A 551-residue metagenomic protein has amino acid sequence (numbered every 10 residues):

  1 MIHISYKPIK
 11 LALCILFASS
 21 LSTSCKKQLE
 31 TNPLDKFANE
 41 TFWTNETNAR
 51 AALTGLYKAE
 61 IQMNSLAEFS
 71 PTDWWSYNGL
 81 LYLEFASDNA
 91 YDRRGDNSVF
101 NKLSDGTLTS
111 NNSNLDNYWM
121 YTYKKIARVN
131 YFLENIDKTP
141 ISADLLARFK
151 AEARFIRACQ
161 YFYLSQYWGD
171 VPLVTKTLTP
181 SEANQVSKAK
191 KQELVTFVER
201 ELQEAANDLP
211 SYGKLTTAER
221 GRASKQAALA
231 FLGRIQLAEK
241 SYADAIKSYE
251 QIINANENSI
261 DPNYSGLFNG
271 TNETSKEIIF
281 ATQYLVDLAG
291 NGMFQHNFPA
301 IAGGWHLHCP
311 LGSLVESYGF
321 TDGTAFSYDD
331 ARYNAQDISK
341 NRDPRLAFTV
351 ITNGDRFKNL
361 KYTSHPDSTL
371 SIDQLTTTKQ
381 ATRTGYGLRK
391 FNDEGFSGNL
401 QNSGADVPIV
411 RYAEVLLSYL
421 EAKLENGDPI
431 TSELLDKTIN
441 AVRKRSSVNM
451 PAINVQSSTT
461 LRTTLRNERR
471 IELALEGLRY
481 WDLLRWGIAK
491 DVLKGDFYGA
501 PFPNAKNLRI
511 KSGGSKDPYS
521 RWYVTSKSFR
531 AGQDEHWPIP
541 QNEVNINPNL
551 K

Functional and structural regions predicted by a protein language model:
M1-L34: Bacterial Sec-dependent N-terminal signal peptides
C25, L80-L83, T109, T122-K125 (+6 more regions): Long, intrinsically disordered, low-complexity segments
K26-R94, V171, V195, Q203-A206 (+3 more regions): An aromatic- and glycine-enriched ligand-binding surface/loop that stacks and positions planar moieties
R50, K58-N64, Y91-W168, A183-E193 (+6 more regions): Conserved, well-structured interaction surfaces
M120-T122, A151, E219, Q226 (+3 more regions): Start-of-helix signal in alpha-solenoid helical-repeat scaffolds, especially tetratricopeptide repeats
P344-V442: C-terminal substrate/ligand-recognition segments
